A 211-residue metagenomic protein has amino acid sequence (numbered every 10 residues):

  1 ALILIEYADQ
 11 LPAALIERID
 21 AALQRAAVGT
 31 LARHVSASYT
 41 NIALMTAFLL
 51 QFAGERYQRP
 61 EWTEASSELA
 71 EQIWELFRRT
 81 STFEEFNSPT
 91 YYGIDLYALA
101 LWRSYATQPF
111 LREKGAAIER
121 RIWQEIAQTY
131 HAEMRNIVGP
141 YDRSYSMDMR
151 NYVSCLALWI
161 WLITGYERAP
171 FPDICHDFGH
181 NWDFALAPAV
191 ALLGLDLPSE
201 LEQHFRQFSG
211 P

Functional and structural regions predicted by a protein language model:
A1-A106: Aromatic-lined, polymer-binding surfaces characteristic of secreted/periplasmic polysaccharide-degrading enzymes
T107-P211: Extended polysaccharide-engagement surfaces of secreted carbohydrate-active enzymes
